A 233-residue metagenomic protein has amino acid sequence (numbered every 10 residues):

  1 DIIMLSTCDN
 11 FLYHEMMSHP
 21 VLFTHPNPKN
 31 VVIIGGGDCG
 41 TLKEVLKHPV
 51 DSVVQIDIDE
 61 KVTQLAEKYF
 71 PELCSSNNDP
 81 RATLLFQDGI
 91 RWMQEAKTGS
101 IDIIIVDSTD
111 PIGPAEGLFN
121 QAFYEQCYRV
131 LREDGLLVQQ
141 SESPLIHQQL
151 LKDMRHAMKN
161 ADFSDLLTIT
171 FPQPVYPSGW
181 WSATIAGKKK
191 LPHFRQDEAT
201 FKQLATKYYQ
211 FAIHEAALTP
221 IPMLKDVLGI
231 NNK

Functional and structural regions predicted by a protein language model:
I2-I3: Well-ordered beta-strand scaffold positions
D9-L136, I146-L150: The AdoMet/dcAdoMet-binding core of the Class I SAM-like
G35, L151, G229-K233: A general structural signal for short secondary-structure boundary/capping elements
D57-A66, G135-S141, L166-V175, H193-F211: Short, surface-exposed, charge-dense and proline/glycine-enriched linear segments
A115, Q121-K190: C-terminal substrate-binding/active-site "lid" region of AdoMet-derived donor-dependent transferases
S178-K233: SAM/dcSAM-binding transferase cores
